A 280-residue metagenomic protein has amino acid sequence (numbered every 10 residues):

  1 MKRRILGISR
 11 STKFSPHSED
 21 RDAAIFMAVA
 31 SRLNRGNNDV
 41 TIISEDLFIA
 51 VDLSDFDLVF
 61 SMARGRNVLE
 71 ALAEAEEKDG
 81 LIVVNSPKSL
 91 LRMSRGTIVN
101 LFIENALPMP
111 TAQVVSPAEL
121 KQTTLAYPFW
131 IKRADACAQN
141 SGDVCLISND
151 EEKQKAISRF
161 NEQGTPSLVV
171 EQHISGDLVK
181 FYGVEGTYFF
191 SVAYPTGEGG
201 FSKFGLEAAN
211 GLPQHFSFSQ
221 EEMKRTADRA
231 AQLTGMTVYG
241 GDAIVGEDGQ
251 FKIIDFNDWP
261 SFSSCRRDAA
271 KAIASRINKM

Functional and structural regions predicted by a protein language model:
K2, L6-S9, K88-L178, E221: Active-site nucleotide/adenylate-binding loops and adjacent lid/helix of ATP-dependent enzymes
S9-V114: Conserved N-proximal alpha/beta basic substrate-recognition cap immediately N-terminal to, or forming the N-lobe
S44-E45, L168, V179, M236-D248: A short glycine-rich, hydrophobically flanked beta-strand micro-motif that places a catalytic Asp/Glu for divalent metal
F56-F60, F129-K132, F181-G183, G249-S264: A short beta-strand motif that forms the metal-chelation/ATP-contact edge of phosphoryl-transfer active sites
R64-R66, A134-A136, W259: Short glycine-rich anion-binding loops that position phosphate/pyrophosphate groups of nucleotides and phosphorylated
I147-L233: Phosphate-binding site of ATP-dependent enzymes
F218, Q232-M236, V245-M280: C-terminal active-site "lid" helix and adjoining low-complexity regulatory extension at the edge of ATP-using catalytic
